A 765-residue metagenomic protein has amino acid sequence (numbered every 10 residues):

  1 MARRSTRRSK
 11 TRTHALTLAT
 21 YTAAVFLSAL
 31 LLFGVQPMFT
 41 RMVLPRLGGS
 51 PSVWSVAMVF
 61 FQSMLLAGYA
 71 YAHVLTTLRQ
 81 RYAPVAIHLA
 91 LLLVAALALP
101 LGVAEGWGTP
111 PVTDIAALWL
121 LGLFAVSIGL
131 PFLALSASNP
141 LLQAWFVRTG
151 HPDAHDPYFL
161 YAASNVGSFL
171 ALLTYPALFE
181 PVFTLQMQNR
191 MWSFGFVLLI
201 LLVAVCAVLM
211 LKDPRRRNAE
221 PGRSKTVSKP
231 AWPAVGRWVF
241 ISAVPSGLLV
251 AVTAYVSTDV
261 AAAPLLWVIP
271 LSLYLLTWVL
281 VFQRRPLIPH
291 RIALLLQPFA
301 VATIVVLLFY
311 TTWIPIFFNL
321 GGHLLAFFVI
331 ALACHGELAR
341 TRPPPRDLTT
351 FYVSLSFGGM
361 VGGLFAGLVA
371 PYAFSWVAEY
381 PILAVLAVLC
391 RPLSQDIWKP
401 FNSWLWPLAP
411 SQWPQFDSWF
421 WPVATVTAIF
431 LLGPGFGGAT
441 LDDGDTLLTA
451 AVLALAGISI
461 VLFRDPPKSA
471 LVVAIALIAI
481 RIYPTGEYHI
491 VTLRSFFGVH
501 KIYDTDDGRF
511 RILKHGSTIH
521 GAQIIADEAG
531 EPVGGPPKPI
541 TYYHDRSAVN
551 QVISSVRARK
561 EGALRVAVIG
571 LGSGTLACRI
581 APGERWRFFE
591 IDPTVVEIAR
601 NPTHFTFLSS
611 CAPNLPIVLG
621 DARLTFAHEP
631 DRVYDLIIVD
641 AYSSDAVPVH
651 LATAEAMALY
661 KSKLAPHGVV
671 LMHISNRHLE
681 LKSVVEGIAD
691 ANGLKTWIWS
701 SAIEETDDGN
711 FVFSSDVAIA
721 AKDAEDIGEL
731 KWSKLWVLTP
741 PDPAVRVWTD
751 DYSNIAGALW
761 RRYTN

Functional and structural regions predicted by a protein language model:
A2-K734, D750, N754-N765: Alpha-helical transmembrane segments of multi-pass membrane proteins
P740-V745: Extracellular/surface-exposed low-complexity segments
